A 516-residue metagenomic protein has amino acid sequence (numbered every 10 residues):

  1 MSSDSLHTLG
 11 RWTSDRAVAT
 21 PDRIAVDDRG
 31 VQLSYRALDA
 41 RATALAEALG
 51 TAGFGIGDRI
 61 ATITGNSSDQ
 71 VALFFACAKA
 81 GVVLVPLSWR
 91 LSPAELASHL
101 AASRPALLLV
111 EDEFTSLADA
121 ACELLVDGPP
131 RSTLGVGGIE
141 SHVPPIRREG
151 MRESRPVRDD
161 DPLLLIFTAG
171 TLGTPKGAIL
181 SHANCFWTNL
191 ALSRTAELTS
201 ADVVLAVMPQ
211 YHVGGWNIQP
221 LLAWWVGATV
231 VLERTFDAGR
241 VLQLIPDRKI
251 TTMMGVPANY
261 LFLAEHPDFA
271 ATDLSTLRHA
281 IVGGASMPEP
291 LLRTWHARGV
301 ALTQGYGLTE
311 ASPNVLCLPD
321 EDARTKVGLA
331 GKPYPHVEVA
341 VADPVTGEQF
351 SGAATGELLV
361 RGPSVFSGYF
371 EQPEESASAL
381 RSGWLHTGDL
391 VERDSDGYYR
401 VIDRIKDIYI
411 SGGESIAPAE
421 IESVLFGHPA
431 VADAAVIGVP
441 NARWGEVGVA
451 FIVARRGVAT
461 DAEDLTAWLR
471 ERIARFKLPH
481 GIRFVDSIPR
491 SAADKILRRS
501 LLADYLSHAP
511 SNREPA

Functional and structural regions predicted by a protein language model:
L6, E149-F167, T174, E197-V203: Conserved pre-ATP/AMP-binding loop-to-beta segment of ANL
V31, A46-A94: Conserved AMP-binding/adenylate-forming
S34-R36, L163-W187: Conserved AMP-binding A3 loop
L91, G362, S367-G368, E375-S378 (+4 more regions): AMP-binding/adenylate-forming catalytic core of the ANL superfamily
F186-V203, Y211-T252, H266: Conserved AMP-binding/adenylation subdomain of ANL enzymes
W225, D247-G255, A264-T325, E338: Gly/Ser/Thr-rich phosphate-binding loop
Y306, E338-L359, S395-D396, V458-A462 (+1 more regions): Conserved beta-loop-beta connector loops within the AMP-binding
L316, K332-H336, E348-A379, I416: Conserved ATP/PPi-binding loop(s) of AMP-dependent carboxylate-activating enzymes
